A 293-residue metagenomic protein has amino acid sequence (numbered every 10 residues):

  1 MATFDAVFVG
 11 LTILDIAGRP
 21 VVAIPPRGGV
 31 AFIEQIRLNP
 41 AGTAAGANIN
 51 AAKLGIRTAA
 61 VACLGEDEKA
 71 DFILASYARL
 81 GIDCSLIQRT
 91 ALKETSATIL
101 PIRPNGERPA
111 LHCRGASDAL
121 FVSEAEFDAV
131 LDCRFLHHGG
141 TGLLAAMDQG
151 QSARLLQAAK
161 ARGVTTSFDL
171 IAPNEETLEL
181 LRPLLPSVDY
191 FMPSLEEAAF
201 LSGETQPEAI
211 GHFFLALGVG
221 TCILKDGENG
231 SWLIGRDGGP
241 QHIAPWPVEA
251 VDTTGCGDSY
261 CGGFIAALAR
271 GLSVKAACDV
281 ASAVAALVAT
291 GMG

Functional and structural regions predicted by a protein language model:
M1-C63, E68-R79, E249-V251: Glycine-rich phosphate/adenosyl-contacting loop at the front of the ribokinase-like
M1-G10, I16, F32, A158 (+2 more regions): Conserved phosphate-binding/catalytic region of the ribokinase-like
N48-R57, I102-R103, A267-G271: Alpha-helix C-terminal capping segments
T58, C84, T166-S167: Hydrophobic beta-strand scaffold residues
E68-L80, T98-I102, G106-P109: Active-site-proximal loop->helix
S76-K93: A glycine-rich helix N-cap at a beta->alpha junction
R89, L100-A146: Conserved phosphate-binding/catalytic loop of the ribokinase/pfkB sugar-kinase fold
F135-F213, N229-S231: Conserved beta-alpha-beta core of the PfkB/ribokinase-like small-molecule kinase fold
